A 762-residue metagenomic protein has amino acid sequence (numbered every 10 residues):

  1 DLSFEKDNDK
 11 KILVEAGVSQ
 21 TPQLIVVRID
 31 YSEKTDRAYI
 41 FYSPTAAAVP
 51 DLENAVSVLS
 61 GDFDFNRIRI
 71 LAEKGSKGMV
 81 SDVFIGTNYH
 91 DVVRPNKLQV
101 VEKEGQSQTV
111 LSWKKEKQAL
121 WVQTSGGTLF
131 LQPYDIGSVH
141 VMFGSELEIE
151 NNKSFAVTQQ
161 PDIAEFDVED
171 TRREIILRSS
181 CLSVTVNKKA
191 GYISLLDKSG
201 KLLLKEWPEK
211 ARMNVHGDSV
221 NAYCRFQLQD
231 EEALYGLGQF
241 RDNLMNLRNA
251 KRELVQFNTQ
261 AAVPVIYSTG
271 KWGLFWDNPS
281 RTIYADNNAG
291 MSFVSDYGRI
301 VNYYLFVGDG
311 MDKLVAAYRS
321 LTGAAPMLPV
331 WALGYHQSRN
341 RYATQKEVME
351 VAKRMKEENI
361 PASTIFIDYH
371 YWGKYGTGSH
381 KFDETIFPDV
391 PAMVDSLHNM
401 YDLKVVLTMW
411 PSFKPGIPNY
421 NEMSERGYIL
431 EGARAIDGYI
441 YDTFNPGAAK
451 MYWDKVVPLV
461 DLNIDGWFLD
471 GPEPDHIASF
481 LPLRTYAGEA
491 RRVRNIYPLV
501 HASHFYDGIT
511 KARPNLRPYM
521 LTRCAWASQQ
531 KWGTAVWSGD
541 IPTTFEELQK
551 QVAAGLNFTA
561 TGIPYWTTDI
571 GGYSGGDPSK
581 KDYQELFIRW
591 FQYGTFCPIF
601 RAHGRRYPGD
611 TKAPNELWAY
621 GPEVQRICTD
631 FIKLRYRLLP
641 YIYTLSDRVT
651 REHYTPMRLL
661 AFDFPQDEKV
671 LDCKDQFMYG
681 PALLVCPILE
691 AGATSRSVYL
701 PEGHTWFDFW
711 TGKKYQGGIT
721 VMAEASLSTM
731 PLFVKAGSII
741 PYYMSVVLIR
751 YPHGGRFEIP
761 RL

Functional and structural regions predicted by a protein language model:
S3-Q23: Short, aromatic/His-centered strand-loop micro-motif at the edge of beta-sheets
P22-N54, M393, L403-M409: Carbohydrate-binding surfaces in secreted/extracellular proteins
P50-F84: Flexible glycan-contacting loops in extracellular carbohydrate-active proteins
F84-N96: Extended recognition patches within non-cytosolic domains
N96-T322, P326-W331, S338-N340, E347 (+10 more regions): N-terminal accessory segment at the very beginning of proteins
E146, P361-R626, D663-P665: Aromatic- and carboxylate-enriched substrate-binding clefts and catalytic-loop regions of carbohydrate-active enzymes
A343-V351, T385-A392, M451-D454, G539-A553 (+1 more regions): Flexible, glycine/threonine-enriched loop-and-boundary segments that flank and lead into catalytic domains of large
Y506-G508, A512-P518, A525-W537, F558-T568 (+1 more regions): Catalytic core of carbohydrate-active enzymes
